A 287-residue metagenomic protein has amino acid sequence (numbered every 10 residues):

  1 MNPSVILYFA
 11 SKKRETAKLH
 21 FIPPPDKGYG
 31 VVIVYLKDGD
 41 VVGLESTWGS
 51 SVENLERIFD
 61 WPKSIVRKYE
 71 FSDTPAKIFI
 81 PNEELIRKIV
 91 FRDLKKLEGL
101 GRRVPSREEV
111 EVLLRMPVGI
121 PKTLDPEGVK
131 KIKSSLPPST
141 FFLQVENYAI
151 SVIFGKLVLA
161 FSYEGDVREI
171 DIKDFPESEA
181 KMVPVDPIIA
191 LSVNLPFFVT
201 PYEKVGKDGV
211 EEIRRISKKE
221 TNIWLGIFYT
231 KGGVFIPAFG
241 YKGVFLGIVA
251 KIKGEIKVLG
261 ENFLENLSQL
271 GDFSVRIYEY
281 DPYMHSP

Functional and structural regions predicted by a protein language model:
M1-P287: Acidic, Ser/Thr/Pro-enriched low-complexity segments and adjacent helix/loop capping patches that create flexible
